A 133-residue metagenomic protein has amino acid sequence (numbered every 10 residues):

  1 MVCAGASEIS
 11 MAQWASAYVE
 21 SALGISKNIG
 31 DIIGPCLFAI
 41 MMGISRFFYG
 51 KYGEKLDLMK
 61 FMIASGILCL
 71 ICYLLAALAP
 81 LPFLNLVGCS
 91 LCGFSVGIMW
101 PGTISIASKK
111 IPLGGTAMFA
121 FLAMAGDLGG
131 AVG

Functional and structural regions predicted by a protein language model:
M1-C36, I40-G43: Extracytoplasmic gate region of multi-pass secondary transporters
A39-F47, G130-A131: Residue-level signature of mid-helix packing/kink "hotspots" within the transmembrane helices of 12-pass Major
I44-D57: Helix-to-loop junctions at the C-terminal end of transmembrane segments in multipass secondary transporters
D57, A79-P80, P112: Helix-breaking motifs and short loop linkers at transmembrane-helix boundaries and internal kinks in secondary membrane
K60-L75: Structural signature of the two symmetry-related core transmembrane helices
C72, F83-L91: Paired small-residue
G97-I111: Intracellular juxtamembrane helix-capping segments at the cytosolic ends of symmetry-related transmembrane helices
P112-G133: A late C-terminal transmembrane helix in Major Facilitator Superfamily
